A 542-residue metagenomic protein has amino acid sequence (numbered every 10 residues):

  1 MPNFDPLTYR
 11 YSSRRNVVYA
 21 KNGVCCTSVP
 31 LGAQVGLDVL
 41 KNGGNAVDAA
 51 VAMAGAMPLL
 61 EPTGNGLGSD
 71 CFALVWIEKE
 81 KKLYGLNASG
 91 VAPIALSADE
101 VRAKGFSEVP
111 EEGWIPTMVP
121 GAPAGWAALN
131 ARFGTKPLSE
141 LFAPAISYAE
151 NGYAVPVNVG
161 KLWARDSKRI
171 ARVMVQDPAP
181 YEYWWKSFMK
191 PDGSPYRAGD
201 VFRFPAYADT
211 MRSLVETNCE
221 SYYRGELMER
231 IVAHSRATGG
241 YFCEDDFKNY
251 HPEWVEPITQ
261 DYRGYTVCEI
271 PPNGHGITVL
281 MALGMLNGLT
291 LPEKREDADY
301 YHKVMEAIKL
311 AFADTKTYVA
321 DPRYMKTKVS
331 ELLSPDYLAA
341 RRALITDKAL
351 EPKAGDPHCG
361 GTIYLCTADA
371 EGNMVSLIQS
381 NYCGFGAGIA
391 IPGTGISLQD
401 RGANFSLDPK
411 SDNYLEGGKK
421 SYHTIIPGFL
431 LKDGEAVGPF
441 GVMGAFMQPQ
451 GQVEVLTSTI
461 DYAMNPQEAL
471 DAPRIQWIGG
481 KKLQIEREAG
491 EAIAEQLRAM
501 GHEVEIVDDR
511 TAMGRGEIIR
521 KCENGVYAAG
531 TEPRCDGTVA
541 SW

Functional and structural regions predicted by a protein language model:
M1-D38, A46-N218, Y222-R224, M228-G274 (+3 more regions): Noncatalytic scaffold domains of N-terminal-nucleophile
P2-D5, L291-N381, T394, R401 (+1 more regions): Internal maturation/activation junctions in enzymes
L59-G85, Y241-C243, N373-G438, Y462 (+1 more regions): Active-site rim segments in enzyme catalytic domains, especially the processed small/beta chain of N-terminal
A179, G276-P292, L430-D433, V437-G438 (+1 more regions): M16/insulysin-pitrilysin zinc metalloprotease superfamily fold
W254, C359-T362, H423-I425: Short, small/polar residue-rich loop motifs at catalytic or cofactor-binding pockets
C268-G276, T362-C366, I378-I389, G441-Q448: Glycine-rich phosphate/pyrophosphate-binding beta-alpha loops
E371, K419, Q452, D461-T511: Extended C-terminal subregions enriched in glycine
